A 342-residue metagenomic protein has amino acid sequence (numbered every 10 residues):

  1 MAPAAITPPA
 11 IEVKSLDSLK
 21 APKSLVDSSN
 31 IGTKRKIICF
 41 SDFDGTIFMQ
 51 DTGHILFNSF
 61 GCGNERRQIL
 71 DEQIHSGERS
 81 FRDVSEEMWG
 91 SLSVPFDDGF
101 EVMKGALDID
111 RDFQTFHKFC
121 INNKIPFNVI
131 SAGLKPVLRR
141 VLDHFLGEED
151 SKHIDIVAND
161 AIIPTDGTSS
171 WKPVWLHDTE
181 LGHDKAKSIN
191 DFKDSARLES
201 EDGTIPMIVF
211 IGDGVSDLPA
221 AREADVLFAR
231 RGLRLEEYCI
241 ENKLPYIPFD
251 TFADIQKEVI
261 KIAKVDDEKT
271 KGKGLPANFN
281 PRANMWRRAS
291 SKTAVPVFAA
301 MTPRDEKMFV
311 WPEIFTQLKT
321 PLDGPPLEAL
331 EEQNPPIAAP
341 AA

Functional and structural regions predicted by a protein language model:
A2-D160, T165: Alpha-helical substrate-recognition element adjacent to the catalytic core
A2-I11, S15, R111-K118, N122-P126 (+1 more regions): C-terminal cap/substrate-recognition subdomain and adjoining C-terminal extension of metal-dependent phosphatase-like
